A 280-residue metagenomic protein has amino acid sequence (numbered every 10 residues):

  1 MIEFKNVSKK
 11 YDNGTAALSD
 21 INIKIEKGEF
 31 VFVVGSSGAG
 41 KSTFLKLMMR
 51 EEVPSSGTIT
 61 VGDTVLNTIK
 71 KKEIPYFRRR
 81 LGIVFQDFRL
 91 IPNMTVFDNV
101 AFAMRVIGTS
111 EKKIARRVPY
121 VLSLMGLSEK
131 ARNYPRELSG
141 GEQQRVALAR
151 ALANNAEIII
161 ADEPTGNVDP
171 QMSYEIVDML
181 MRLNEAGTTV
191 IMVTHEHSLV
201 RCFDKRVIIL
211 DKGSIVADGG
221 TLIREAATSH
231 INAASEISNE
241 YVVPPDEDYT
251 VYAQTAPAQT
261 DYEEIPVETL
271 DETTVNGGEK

Functional and structural regions predicted by a protein language model:
M49: Helix-to-loop junction immediately C-terminal to a conserved catalytic motif
G57-V65: Conserved ABC transporter NBD signature motif
L66-G82, E111, E185: ABC ATPase NBD coupling module
M94-F102: Short coil-to-helix segment of the ABC ATPase nucleotide-binding domain corresponding to the Q-loop/switch region
Y134-L138, E142: Conserved ABC ATPase signature
A153-E157: A short, proline-enriched helix->beta-strand linker immediately N-terminal to the Walker B motif in ABC-type P-loop
I159-D162: Catalytic Walker B motif of ABC-type/P-loop ATPase nucleotide-binding domains
